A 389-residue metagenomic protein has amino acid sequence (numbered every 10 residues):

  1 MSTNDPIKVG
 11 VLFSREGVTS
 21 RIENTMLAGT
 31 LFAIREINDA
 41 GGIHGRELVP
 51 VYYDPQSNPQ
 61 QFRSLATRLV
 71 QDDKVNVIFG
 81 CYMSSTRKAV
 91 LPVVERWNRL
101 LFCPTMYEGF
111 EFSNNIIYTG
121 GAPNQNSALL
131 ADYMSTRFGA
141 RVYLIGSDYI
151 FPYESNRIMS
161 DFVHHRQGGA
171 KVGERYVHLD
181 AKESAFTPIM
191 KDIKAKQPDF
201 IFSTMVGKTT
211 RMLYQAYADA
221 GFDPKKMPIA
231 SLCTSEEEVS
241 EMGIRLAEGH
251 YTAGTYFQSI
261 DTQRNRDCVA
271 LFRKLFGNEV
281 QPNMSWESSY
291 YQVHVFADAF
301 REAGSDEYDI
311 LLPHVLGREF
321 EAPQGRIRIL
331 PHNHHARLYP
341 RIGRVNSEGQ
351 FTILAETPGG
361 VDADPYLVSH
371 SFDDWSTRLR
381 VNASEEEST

Functional and structural regions predicted by a protein language model:
M1-T389: Extracytosolic ligand-binding ectodomains
